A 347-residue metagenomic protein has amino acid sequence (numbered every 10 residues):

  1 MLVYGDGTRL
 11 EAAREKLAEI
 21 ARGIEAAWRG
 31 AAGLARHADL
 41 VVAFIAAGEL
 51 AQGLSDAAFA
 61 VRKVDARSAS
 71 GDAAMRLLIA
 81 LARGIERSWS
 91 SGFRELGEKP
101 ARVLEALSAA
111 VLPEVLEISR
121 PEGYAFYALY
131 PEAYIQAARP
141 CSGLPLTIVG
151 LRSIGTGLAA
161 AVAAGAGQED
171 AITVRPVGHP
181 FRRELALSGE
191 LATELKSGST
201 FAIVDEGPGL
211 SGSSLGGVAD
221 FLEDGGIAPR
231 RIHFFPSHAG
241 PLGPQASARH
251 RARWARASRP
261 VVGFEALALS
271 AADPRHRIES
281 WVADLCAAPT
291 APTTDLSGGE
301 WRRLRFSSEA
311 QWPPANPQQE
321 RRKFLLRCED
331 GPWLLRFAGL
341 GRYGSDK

Functional and structural regions predicted by a protein language model:
M1-S307, N316-P317: PRPP-associated nucleotide enzymes
E300-K347: Conserved ATP-binding subdomain of kinase catalytic cores across diverse folds
